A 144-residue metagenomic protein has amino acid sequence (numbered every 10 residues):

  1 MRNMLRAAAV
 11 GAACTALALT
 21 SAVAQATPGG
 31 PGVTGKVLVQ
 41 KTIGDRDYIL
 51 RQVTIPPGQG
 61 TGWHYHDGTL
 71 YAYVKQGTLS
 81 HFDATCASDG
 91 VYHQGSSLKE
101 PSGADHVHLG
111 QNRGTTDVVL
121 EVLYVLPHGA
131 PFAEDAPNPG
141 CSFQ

Functional and structural regions predicted by a protein language model:
M1-A26: Secretory targeting and sorting signals
G30-G62, L123: A short glycine-rich, His/Asp/Glu-containing loop-to-beta-strand
I43-D45, I55-P57, L79, D83-D105: Short acidic-glycine-tyrosine-enriched beta hairpin
H64-H66, H81, H106-H108: Histidine-centered active-site/metal-ligand motif
Y65, Y73, G90, N112-D117: Extracellular/periplasmic catalytic domains that process cell-envelope and extracellular macromolecules
D67-H81: Short, conserved beta-strand element in jelly-roll/cupin
A104-P131: Ligand-binding loop in jelly-roll beta-barrel domains
E134-Q144: Short, low-complexity, Pro/Ser/Thr/Gly-rich segments in the mature regions of secreted, periplasmic
